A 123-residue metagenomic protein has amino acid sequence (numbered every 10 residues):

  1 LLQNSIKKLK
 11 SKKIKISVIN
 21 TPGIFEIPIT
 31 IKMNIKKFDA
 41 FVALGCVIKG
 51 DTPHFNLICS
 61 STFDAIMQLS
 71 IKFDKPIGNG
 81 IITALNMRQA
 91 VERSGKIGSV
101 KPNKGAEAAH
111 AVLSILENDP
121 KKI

Functional and structural regions predicted by a protein language model:
L1-V18, P22: Glycine-rich phosphate/diphosphate-binding loop of Rossmann-like nucleotide-binding domains
T21-I24, C46-V47, I82-N86: Short, ordered loop/turn segments at secondary-structure junctions
I29-I66: Glycine-rich phosphate-binding loop
N56-A84, P102-K104: Short, acidic/small-residue loops that bind anionic groups at enzyme active sites
L85-P102: Phosphate-binding/catalytic loops
S99-I123: A charged, well-structured terminal subsegment
